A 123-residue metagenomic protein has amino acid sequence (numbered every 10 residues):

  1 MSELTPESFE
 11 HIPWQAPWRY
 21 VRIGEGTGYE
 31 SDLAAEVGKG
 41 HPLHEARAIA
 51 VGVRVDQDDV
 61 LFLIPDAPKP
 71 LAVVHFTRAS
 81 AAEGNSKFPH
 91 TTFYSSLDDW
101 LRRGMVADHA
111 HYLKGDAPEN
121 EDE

Functional and structural regions predicted by a protein language model:
M1-H11, M105-E123: Intrinsically disordered, low-complexity regulatory segments in tyrosine-phosphorylation signaling proteins
S2-R47: Negatively charged, low-complexity tracts enriched in Asp/Glu with abundant Ser/Thr
E3-R19, Q57, L61, P68-F88: Charged interaction scaffolds used for protein-protein
P13, V37-H41, G52, L101 (+2 more regions): Generic secondary-structure transition motif, activating predominantly at the C-termini of alpha-helices
R22-G24, A50, A82, L113: Intrinsically disordered, low-complexity segments enriched in small/polar residues
A35-P68: Amphipathic, interaction-prone secondary-structure segments
L71-P118: Helix-rich interaction surfaces within compact, conserved domain-sized segments that mediate assembly or partner
